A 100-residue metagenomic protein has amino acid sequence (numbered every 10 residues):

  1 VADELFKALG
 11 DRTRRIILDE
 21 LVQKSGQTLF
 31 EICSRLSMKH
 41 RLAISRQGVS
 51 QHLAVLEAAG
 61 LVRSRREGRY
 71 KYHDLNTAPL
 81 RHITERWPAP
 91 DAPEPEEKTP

Functional and structural regions predicted by a protein language model:
V1-A2, D19-Q23, L75-P100: Amphipathic alpha-helical dimerization/coiled-coil segments that flank or bridge DNA-binding/regulatory modules
K7-A8, R12-S45, E67-R81: N-terminal helix-turn-helix DNA-binding core of bacterial DNA-binding proteins
L53-A54: Short, hydrophobic-biased segments on the C-terminal half of alpha helices that form "recognition helices"
G60: Glycine-centered, phosphate/nucleic-acid-interacting loop/turn motifs that mediate DNA/RNA or nucleotide
R63-S64: Short beta-strand "wing" residues that participate in macromolecule-binding interfaces
